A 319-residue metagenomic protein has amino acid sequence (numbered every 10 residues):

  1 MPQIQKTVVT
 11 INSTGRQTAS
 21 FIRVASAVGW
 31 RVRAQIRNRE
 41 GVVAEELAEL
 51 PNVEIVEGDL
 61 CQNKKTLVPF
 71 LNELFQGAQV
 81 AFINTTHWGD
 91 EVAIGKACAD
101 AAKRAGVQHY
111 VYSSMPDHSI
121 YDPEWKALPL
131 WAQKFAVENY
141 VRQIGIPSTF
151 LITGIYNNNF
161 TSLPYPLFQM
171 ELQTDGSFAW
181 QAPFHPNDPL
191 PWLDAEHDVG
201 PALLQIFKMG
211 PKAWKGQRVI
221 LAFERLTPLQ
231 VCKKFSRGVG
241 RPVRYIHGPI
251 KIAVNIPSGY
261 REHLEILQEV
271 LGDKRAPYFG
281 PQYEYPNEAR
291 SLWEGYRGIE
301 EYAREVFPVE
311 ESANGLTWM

Functional and structural regions predicted by a protein language model:
P2-L50, C61-V68, H87-G89, A101-A105 (+2 more regions): Oxidoreductase cofactor-interface core, primarily capturing Rossmann-like NAD(P)-dependent enzymes
E54-N72, G95: Glycine-rich, highly charged phosphate/nucleotide-binding loops
E57, V243-I252: A generic structural motif
F75, Q79-F82, V111: N-terminal Rossmann-like NAD(P) cofactor-binding module of classical short-chain dehydrogenase/reductase
G89-K96: Glycine-rich anion/phosphate-binding loops
Q108-S114: Short beta-strand elements of ligand-binding domains
W214, I250-M319: A hydrophobic C-terminal alpha-helical subdomain
